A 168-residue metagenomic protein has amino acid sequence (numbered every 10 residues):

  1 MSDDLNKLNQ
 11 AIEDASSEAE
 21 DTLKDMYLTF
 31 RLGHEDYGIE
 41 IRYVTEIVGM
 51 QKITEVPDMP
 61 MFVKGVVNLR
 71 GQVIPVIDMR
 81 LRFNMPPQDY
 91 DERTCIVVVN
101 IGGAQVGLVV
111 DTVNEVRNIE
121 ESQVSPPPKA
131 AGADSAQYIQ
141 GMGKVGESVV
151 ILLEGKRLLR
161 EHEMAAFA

Functional and structural regions predicted by a protein language model:
M1-A168: An acidic, low-aromatic, low-complexity terminal/linker signal
